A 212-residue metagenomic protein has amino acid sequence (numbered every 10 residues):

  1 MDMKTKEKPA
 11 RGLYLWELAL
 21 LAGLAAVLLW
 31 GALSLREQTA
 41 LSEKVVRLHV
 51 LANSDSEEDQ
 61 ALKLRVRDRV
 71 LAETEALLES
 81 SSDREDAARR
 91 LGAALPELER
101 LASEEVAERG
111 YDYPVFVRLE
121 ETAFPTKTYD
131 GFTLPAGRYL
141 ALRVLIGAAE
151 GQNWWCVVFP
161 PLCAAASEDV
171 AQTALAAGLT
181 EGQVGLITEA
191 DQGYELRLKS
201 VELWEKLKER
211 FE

Functional and structural regions predicted by a protein language model:
M1-A10: N-terminal Lys/Arg-rich, disordered targeting/topogenic segments
W16-A32: Hydrophobic membrane-insertion alpha-helices, especially the h-region of bacterial N-terminal signal peptides
W30-V45: Aromatic-capped interface at the extracytoplasmic side of an N-terminal signal-anchor transmembrane helix
E43, R47-S80: Short extracytoplasmic
S56-D68, E85, R89-E97, Y194: Soluble non-cytosolic domains of exported or imported proteins
R67, L71-E79, P96-A107, Y111 (+1 more regions): Sec-exported extracytoplasmic/periplasmic mature domains
A88-V157: Mid-length scaffold segments of soluble, non-membrane domains
G131-Y194: Soluble extracytoplasmic domains of inner/organellar membrane proteins
